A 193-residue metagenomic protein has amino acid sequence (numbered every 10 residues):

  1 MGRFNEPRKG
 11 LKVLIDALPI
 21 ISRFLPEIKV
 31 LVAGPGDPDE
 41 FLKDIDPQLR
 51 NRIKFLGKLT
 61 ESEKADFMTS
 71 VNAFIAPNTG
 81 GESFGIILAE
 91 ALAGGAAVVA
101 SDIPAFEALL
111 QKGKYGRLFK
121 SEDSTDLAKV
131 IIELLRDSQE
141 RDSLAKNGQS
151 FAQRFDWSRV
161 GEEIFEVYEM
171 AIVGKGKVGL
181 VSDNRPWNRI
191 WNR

Functional and structural regions predicted by a protein language model:
M1-F4, K29-L42, G57: Glycosyltransferase donor-sugar binding loop
G2-R3, A76-G80: Short Ser/Thr-rich beta->loop micro-motif in glycosyltransferases that lines and helps position the nucleotide-sugar
N5-I20, E40, T125: A conserved mid-protein helix/loop that constitutes part of the nucleotide-sugar donor-binding site
F41-S62, A73: Nucleotide-activated donor-binding/catalytic signature segment of Leloir-type glycosyltransferases, i.e., the conserved
T60-V71, A93, E107, Q111: Short acidic alpha-helix that forms the nucleotide-activated donor recognition element in Leloir-type transferases
A97-A100: Short hydrophobic beta-strand element within catalytic cores of glycosyltransferases and related nucleotide-activated
K112-G113, R117-S124, E133-Q139, Q153: Conserved acidic donor-binding segment of nucleotide-sugar-dependent glycosyltransferases
Q139-G176, R185: A charged, aromatic-enriched C-terminal amphipathic alpha-helix characteristic of glycosyltransferases across folds
